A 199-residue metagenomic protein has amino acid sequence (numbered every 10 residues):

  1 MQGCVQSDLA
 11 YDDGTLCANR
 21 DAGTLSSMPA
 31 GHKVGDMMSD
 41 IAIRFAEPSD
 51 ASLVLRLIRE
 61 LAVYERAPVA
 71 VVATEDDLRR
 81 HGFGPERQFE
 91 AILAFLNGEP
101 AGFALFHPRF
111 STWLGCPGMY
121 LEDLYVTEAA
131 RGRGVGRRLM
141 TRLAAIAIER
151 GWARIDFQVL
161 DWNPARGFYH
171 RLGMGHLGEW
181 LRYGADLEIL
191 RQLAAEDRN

Functional and structural regions predicted by a protein language model:
A42-R56: A short beta-loop-alpha structural element at the N-terminal edge of CoA-dependent acyl/N-acetyltransferase catalytic
L55-H81: Conserved GNAT-fold acetyl-CoA-binding loop/helix
H81-L93, Y120: A short helix-loop-beta-strand connector motif used in the catalytic cores of GNAT acetyltransferases and, in some
L93, E99-P108: Conserved beta-strand in the GNAT
L124-R131: A short, internal acetyl-CoA/4′-phosphopantetheine-binding micro-motif in the GNAT/acyltransferase core
G132-A145, R171: Conserved acetyl-CoA-binding loop-helix of GNAT-fold acetyltransferases
R137, E149, D161-E179: Conserved active-site alpha-helix within GNAT-family acetyltransferase domains
D156-R166, G184-L187: Conserved beta-strand-loop-alpha-helix junction that forms the acyl-donor binding cleft
